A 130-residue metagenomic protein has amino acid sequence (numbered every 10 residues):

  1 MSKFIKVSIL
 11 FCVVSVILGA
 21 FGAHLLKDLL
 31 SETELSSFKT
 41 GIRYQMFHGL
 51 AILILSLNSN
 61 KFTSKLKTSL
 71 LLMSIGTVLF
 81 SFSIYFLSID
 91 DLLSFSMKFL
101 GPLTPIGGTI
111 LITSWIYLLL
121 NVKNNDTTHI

Functional and structural regions predicted by a protein language model:
M1-I130: Polytopic transmembrane helical bundles with strong interfacial aromatic enrichment
